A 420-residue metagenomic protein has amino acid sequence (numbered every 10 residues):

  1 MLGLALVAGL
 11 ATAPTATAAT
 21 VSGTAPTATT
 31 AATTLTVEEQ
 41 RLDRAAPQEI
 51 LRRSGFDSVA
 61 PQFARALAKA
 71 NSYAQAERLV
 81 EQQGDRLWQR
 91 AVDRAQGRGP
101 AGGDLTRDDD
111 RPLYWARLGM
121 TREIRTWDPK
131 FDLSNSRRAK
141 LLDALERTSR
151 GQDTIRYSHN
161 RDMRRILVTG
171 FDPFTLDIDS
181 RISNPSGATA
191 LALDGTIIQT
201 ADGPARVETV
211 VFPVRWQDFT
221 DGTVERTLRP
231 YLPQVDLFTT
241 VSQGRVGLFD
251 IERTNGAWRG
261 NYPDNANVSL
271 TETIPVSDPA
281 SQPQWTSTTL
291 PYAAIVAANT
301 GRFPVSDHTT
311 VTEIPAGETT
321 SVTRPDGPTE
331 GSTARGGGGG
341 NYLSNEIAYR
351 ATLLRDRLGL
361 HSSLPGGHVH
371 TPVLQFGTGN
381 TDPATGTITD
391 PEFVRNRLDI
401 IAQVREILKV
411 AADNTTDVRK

Functional and structural regions predicted by a protein language model:
M1-T20, T24: Secretory targeting and sorting signals
G23-E330, A334, A351-T352, D356-R357 (+3 more regions): N-terminal catalytic or cofactor-binding beta/alpha core of small enzyme domains
G339-A351: Substrate-gating cap/lid alpha-helix
Q375-N380: Short active-site-adjacent structural elements
P383-A384: Composition- and surface-driven signal marking solvent-exposed, interaction-prone regions in large proteins
